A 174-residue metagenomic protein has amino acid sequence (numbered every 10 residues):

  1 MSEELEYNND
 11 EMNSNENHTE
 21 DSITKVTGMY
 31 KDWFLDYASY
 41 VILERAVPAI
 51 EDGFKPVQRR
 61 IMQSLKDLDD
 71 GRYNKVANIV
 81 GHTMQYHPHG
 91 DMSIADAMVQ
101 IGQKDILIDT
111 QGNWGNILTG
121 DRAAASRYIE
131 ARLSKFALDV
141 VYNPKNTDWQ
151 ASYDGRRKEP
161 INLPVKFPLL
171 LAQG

Functional and structural regions predicted by a protein language model:
M1-G174: Catalytic phosphate-handling regions of large nucleic-acid enzymes and associated NTPases
